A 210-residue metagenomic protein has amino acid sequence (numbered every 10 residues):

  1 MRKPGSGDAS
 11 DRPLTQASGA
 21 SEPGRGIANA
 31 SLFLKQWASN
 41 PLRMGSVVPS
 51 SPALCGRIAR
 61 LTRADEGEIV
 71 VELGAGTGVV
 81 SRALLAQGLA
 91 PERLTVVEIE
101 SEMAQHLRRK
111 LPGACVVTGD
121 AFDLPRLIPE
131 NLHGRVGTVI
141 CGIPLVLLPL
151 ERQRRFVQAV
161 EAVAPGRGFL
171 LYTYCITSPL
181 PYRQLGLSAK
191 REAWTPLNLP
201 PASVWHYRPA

Functional and structural regions predicted by a protein language model:
A30-A64: Class I SAM-dependent methyltransferase Rossmann-like catalytic core, especially the SAM/SAH-binding loop
G67-G76: Conserved class I S-adenosyl-L-methionine
T77-L89: Conserved SAM-binding loop of SAM-dependent methyltransferases across substrates and taxa, primarily the Class I
E100: Conserved SAM/SAH-binding beta-strand->alpha-helix loop
M103-H133: S-adenosyl-L-methionine
R154-G166: A short glycine-rich, Lys/Arg-flanked "PGG" loop and its adjoining helix->strand segment in the class I
P165-C175: Conserved beta-strand signature within the Rossmann-like core of class I S-adenosyl-L-methionine
S178-A210: Active-site capping/gating segments
